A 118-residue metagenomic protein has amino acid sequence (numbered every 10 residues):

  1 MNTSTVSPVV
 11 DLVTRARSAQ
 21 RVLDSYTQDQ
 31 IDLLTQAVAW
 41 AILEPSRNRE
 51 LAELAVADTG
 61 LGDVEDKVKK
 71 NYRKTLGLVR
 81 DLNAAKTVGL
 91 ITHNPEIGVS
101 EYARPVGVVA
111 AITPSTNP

Functional and structural regions predicted by a protein language model:
M1-S100: N-terminal Rossmann-like NAD(P)+-binding subdomain of aldehyde/semialdehyde dehydrogenases
L90-P118: Substrate-binding/gating loop at the entrance of the active-site cleft, primarily in PLP-dependent aminotransferase-like
